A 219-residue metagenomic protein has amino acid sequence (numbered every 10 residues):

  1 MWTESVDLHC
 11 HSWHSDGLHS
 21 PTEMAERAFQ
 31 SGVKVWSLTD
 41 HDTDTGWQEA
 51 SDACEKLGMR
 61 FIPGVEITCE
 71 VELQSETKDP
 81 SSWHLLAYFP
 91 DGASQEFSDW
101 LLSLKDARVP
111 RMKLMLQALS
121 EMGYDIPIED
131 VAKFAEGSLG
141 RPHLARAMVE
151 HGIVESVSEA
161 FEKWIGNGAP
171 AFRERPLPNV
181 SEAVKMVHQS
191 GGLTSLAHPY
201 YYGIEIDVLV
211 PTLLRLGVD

Functional and structural regions predicted by a protein language model:
M1-S81, K163-G166, P170, P178 (+1 more regions): An N-terminally biased module of ancient metal coordination in phosphate/nucleic-acid-related enzymes
S12, S94, G140: Residue-level signal for threonine
G17-L18, V109-Q117, M122-E205: Divalent metal-binding pocket/active-site signature
E23-V35, Q95-E96, L102-A118: Alpha-helical scaffold segments that flank or form the walls of functional sites
L57-C69, A93-L101, F134: A broadly tuned preference for mixed-charge, low-complexity surface segments
V65, F89-D91, G123: Generic hydrophobic/packing signal
E72-V109, R146, E150-A169: Active-site gating loops and adjacent loop-to-helix segments of metal-dependent hydrolytic enzymes
